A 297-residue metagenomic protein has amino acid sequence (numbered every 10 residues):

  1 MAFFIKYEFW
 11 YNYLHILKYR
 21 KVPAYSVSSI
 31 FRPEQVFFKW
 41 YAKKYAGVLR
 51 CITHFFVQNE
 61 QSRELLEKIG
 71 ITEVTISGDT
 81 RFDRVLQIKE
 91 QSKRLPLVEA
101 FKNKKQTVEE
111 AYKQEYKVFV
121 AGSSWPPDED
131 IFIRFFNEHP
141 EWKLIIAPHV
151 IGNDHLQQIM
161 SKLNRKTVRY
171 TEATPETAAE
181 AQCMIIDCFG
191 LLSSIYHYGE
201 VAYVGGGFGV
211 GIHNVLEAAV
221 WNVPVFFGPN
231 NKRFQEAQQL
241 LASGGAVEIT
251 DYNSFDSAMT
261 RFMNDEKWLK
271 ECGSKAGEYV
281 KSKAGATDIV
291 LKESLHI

Functional and structural regions predicted by a protein language model:
M1, R50-H54, K117-F119, K143-L144 (+3 more regions): Short active-site oxyanion
M1-P96, Q106-A111, V120, S124-P126 (+2 more regions): Active-site and donor-binding regions of nucleotide-sugar-utilizing enzymes
V22-A24, T167, V225: Hydrophobic beta-strand scaffold residues
S26, A121, L144-I146, I185 (+1 more regions): Structural beta-sheet core signal
E34-W40, R84-I88, D154-Q157, A178-E180 (+2 more regions): Short, charged, surface-exposed secondary-structure boundary motifs
I52, K68, L192-E278: Catalytic binding pocket for nucleotide-activated donors in carbohydrate/polymer assembly enzymes
P127-L192: Donor-nucleotide binding loops and adjacent catalytic segments primarily of GT-B fold Leloir glycosyltransferases
K283-I297: C-terminal alpha-helical cap of glycosyltransferases
